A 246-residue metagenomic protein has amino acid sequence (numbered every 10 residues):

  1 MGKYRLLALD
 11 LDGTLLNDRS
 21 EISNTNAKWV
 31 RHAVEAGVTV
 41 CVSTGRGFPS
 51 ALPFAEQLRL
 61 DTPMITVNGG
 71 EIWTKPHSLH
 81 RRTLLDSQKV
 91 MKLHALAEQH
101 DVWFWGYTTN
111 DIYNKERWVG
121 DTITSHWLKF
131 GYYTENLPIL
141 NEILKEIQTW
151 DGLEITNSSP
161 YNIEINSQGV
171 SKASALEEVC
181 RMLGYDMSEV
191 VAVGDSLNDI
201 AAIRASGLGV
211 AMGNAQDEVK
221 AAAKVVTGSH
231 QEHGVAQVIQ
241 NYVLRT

Functional and structural regions predicted by a protein language model:
G2-L6, S23, N166, A173-T246: Mg2+-dependent phosphoryl-transfer enzymes with acidic/Ser/Thr/Gly-rich catalytic loops
D10: Active-site residues of response regulator receiver
E21-W118: Active-site phosphate-binding/coordination module
A33, T44, N68, F130 (+3 more regions): Residue-level signal for inorganic ion chemistry
T39, W103, E154, L208-G209 (+1 more regions): Residue-level detector of anion-binding/catalytic polar loops
L58-L60, V67-N68, W150-D151, A205-S206 (+1 more regions): Short, structured coil segments at secondary-structure junctions
L96, H100-A205, N214: Conserved acidic, metal-coordinating active-site core of Asp-based, Mg2+-dependent phosphoryl-transfer enzymes
